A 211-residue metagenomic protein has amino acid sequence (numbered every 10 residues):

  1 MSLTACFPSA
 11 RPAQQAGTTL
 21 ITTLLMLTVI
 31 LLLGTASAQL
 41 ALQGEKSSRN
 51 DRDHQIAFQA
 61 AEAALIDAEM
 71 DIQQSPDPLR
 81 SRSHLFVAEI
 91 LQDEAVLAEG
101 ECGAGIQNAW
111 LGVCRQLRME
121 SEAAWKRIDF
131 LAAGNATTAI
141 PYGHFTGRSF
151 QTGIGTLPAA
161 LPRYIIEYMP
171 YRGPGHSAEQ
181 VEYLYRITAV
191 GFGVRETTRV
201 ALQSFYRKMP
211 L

Functional and structural regions predicted by a protein language model:
S2-P8, Q15-T23, L27, L33-L211: Terminal alpha-helical segments
